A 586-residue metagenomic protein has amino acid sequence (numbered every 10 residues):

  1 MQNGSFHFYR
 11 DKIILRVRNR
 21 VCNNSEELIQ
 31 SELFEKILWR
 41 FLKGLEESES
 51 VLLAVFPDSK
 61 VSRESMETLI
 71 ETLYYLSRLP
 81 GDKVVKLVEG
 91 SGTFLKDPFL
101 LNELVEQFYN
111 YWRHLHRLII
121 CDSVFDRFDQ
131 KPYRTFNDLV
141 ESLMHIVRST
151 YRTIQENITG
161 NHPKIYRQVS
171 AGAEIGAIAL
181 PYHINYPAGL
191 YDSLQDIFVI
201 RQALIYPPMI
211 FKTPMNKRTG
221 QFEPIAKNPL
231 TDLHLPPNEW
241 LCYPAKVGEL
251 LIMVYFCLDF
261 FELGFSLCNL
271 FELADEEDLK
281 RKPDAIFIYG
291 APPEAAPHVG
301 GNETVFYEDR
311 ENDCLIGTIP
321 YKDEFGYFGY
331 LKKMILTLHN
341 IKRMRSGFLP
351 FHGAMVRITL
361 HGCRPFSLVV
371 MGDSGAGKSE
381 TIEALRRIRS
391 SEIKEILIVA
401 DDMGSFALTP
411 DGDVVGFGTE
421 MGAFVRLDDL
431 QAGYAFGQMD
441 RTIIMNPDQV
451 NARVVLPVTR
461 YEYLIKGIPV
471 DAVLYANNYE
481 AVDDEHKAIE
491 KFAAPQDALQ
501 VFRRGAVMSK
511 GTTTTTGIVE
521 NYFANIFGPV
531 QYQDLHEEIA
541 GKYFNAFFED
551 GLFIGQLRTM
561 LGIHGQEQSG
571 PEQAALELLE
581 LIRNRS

Functional and structural regions predicted by a protein language model:
Q2-I175, A179, N451-S586: Conserved NTP phosphate-binding and transfer environment spanning the P-loop NTPase/kinase superfamily
D192-I288: Extended, Lys/Arg-enriched charged tracts that mediate electrostatic binding to polyanionic substrates
K246-E249, D309-N312, T359-H361, A407-D413: Short acidic-glycine loop/turn motifs at beta-strand connectors
D259, K322, H361-C363, G375-A376 (+3 more regions): Short, glycine-/Ser/Thr-/acidic-enriched flexible segments
G290-P350, F553-G562: Charged, amphipathic alpha-helical linker segments immediately N-terminal to NTP-binding catalytic cores
R345-H361: Pre-Walker A adenine-sensing motif
L360-S391: Glycine-rich phosphate-binding P-loop
I393-Y463: Conserved nucleotide-sensing/catalytic segment adjacent to the nucleotide-binding pocket in NTP-handling enzymes
